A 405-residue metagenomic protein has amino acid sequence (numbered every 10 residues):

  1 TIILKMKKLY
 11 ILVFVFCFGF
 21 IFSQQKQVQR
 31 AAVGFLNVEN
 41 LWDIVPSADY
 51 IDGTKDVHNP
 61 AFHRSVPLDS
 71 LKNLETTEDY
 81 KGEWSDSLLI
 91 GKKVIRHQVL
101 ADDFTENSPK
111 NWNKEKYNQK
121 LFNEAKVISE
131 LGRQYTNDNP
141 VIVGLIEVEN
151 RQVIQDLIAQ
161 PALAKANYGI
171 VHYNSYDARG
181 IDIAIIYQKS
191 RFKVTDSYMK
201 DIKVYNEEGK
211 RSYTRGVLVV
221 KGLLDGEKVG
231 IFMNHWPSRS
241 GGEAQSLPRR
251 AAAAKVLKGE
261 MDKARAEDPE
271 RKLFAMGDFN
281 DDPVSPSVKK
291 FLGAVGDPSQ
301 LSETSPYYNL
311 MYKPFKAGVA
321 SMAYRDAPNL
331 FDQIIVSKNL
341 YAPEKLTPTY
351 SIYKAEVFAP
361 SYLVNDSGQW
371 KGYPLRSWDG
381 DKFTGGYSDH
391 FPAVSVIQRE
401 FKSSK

Functional and structural regions predicted by a protein language model:
T1-V28: Bacterial Sec-dependent N-terminal signal peptides
Q24-K26, A32, S212, G259-L273 (+1 more regions): Metal-dependent phosphoester-hydrolase catalytic domains
Q24-Q160, V171-Y176, Q369-W370, Q398-K405: N-terminal, active-site-proximal structural segment of metallo-dependent hydrolase catalytic domains
A31-V38, W112, L131-I154, I186 (+5 more regions): Active-site beta-strand/loop signature of hydrolases that rely on acidic residues for catalysis
W42-V45, Q152-Q155, R179-D182, S240-E243 (+2 more regions): Extracytoplasmic/secreted cell-surface and envelope-processing proteins
Y50-D52, V143, Q160-P161, I170-N174 (+2 more regions): Extracytoplasmic, non-cytosolic globular domains
E106-N118, N139-L145, H172-Y173, N206-E208 (+4 more regions): Second-shell loop/turn segments in exported
G144-K228, W236: Structured beta-strand-rich core segments of catalytic domains in phosphoester-bond hydrolases
